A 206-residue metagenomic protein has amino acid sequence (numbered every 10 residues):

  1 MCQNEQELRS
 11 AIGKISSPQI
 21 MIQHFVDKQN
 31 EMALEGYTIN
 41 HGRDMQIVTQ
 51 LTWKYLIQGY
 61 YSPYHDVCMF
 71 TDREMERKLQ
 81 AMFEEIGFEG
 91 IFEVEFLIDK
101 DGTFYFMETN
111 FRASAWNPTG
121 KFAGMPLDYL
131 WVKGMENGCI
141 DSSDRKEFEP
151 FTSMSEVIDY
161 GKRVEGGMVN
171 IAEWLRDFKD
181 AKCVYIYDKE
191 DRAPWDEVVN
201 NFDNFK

Functional and structural regions predicted by a protein language model:
M1-C2, S17-Q29: ATP-grasp fold ATP-binding core
E7-I12: Short amphipathic alpha-helices within nucleic acid-binding modules
K14-S17, A81: Residues within well-ordered alpha-helical secondary structure of globular protein domains
S16-S17, I86-E89: Short secondary-structure junctions
H24-G87, N110-M135: ATP-dependent carboxylate/phosphate-activation module, predominantly the ATP-grasp catalytic core and closely related
E89-D101: A short glycine-rich, hydrophobically flanked beta-strand micro-motif that places a catalytic Asp/Glu for divalent metal
F106-E108: Pre-DFG segment of protein kinase catalytic domains
K133-K206: Peripheral (often C-terminal) accessory segments that flank ATP-dependent C-N-forming ligase machineries
